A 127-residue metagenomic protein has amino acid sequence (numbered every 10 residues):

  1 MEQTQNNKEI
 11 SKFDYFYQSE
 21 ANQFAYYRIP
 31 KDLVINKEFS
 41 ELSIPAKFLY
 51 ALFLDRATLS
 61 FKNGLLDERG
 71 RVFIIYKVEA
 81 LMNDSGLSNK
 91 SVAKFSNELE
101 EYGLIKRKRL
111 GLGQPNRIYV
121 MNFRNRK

Functional and structural regions predicted by a protein language model:
M1-V78: Short recognition helix of helix-turn-helix/winged-helix DNA-binding domains
P30, Y119-N122: Poly-acidic low-complexity segments
A57-V120: Winged helix-turn-helix DNA-binding recognition segment
F123-K127: Short, amphipathic alpha-helical interaction segments positioned at domain boundaries
